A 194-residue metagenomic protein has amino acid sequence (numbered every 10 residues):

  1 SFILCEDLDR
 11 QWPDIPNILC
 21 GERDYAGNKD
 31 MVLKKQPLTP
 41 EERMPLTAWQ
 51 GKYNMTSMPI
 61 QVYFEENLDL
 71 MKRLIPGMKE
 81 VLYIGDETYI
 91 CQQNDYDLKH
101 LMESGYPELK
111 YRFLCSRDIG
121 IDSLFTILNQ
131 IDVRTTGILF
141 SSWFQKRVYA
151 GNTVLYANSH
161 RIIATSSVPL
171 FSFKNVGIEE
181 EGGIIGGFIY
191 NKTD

Functional and structural regions predicted by a protein language model:
S1-D194: Short hydrophobic alpha-helices and adjacent helix-cap/hinge residues
